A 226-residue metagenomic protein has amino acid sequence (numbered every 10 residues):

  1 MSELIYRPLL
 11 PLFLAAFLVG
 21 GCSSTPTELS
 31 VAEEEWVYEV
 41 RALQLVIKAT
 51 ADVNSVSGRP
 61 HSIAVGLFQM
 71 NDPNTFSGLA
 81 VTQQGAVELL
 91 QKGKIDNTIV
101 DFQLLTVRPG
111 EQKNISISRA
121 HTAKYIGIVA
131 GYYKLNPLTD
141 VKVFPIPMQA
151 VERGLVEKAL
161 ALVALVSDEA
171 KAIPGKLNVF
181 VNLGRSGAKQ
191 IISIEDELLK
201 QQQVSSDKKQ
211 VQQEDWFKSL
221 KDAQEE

Functional and structural regions predicted by a protein language model:
M1-L10: Bacterial N-terminal signal peptides that target proteins for export
L18-G21: C-terminal motif of bacterial Sec signal peptides marking the signal peptidase cleavage site
S23-P26: Bacterial signal peptide processing site
E39, V81-N97, K209-F217, K221: Intrinsic-disorder/low-complexity recognition with aromatic hotspots
R41-L43, H61-I63, K113, K124 (+1 more regions): Envelope-exposed proteins and targeting segments
L45-V56: Short amphipathic, basic-aromatic surface patches that mediate peripheral association with negatively charged
A64, F68-L138: Structured domain cores in non-transmembrane regions
V141-E226: Glycine-rich, aromatic-bearing surface loops/beta-hairpins
